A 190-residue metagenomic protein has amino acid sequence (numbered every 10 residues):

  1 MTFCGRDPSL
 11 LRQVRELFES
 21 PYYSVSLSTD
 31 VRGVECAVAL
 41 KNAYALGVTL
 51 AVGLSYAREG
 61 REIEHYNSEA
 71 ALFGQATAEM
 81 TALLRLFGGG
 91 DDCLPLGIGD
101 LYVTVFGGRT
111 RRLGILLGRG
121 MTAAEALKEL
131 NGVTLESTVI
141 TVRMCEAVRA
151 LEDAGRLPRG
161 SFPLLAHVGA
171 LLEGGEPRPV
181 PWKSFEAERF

Functional and structural regions predicted by a protein language model:
M1-D92: Internal alpha-helical scaffold of NAD(P)-dependent oxidoreductase catalytic cores
S9, Q13, V38-K41, A45 (+8 more regions): Conserved active-site and cofactor/substrate-binding residues in soluble primary-metabolism enzymes
R32-E35, E79-L101, T141-V148, P181-A187: Charged/polar, low-hydrophobicity segments characteristic of intrinsically disordered regions and flexible loops
Y66-Y102, F106-G107, R119-E125, E129-T134: Small-residue-rich helix-loop
V105-F190: C-terminal active-site/capping subdomain that shapes the small-molecule cofactor and substrate pocket of enzyme
